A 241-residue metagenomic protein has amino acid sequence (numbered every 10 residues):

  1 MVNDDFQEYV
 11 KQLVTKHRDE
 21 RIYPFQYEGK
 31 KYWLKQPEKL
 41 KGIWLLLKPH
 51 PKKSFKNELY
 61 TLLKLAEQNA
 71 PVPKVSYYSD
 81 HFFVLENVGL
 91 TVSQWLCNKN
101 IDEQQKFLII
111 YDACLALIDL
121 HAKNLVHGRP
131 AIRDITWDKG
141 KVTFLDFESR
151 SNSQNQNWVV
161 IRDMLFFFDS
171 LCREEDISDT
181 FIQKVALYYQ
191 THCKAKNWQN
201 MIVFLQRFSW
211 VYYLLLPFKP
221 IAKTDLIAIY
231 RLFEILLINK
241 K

Functional and structural regions predicted by a protein language model:
Q12-L13, R18-K56: ATP-binding glycine-rich loop module of kinase domains
E38, S54, V72-I110: Conserved structural core of kinase catalytic domains
K56-A70: Structural motif at the C-terminus of the N-lobe alphaC helix and the adjacent alphaC-beta4 loop of the Hanks-type
L65, A113-L120: Conserved hydrophobic alpha-helix
A122-I132: Catalytic-loop of the protein kinase fold
D134-D146: Conserved protein kinase catalytic/activation segment
T143, F147-K241: C-lobe/activation-segment region of protein kinase-like
